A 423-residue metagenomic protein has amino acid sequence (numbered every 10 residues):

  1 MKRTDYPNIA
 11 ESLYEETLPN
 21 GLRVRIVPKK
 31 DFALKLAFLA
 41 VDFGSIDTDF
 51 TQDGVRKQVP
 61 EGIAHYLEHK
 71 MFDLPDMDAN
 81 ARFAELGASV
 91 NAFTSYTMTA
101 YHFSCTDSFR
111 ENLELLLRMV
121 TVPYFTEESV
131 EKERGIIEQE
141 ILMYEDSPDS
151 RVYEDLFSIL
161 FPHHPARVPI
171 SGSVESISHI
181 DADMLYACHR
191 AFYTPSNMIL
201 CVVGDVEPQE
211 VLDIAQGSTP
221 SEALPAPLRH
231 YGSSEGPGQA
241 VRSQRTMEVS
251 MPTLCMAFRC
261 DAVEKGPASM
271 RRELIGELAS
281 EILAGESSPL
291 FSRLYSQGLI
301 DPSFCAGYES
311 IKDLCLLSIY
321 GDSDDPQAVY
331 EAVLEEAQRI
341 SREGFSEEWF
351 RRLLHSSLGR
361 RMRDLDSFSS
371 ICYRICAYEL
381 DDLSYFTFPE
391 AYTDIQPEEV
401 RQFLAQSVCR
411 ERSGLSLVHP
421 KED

Functional and structural regions predicted by a protein language model:
M1-D78, Y186-R293, R412-D423: His/Glu-rich zincin catalytic helix
R23, P397-Q406: Low-complexity, intrinsically disordered Gly/Pro/Thr-rich segments
L34-F50, G62, D78-M119, Y153-E175 (+5 more regions): M16 family metallopeptidases and their MPP-like homologs
S89-F93, Y186-Y193, A306-S310, F403-S407: Short, flexible, solvent-exposed loop/turn segments with mixed acidic/basic and small polar residues
T121-E128: Short, polar/flexible loop-turn hinges at active-site or ligand-entry regions and domain interfaces
L142-D146, A240-M251, L358-S369: Short, low-order "capping/linker" segments at domain edges
I177-C188: Active-site glycine-rich loop that binds ribose-phosphate moieties when present
